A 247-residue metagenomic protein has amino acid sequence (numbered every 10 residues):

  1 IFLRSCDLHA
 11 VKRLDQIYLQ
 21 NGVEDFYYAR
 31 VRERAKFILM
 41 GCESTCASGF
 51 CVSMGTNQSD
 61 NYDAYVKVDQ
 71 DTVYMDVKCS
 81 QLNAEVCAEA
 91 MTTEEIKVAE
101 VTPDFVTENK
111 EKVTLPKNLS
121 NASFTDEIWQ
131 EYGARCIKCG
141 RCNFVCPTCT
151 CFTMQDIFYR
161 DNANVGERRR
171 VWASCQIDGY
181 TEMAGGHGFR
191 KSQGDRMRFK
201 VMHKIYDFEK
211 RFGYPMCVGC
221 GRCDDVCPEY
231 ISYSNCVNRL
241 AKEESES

Functional and structural regions predicted by a protein language model:
I1-L119: Iron-sulfur-associated redox domains of electron-transfer enzymes in respiratory and anaerobic energy metabolism
L3, L8, T148-M154: Hydrophobic/aromatic-rich, well-ordered segments within soluble, folded domains that form packed cores
R4, G140, F144, D225: Short alpha-helical basic/polar micro-motif
T114-A134, F152-S247: Ferredoxin-type iron-sulfur electron-transfer modules in oxidoreductases and energy-metabolism complexes
K117, C136-P147: Oxyanion-binding "anion nests"
